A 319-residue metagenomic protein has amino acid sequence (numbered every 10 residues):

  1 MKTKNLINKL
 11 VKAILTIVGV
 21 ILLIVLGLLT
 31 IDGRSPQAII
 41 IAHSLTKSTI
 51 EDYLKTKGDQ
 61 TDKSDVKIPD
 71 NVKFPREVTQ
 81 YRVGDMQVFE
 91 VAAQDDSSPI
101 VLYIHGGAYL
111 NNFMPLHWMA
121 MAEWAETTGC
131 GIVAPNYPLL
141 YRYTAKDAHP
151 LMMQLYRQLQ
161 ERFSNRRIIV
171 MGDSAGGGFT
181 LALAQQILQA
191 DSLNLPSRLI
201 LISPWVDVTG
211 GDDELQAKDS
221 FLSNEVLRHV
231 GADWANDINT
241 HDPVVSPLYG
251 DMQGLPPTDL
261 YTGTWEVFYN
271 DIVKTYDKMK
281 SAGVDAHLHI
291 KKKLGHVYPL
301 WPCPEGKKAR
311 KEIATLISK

Functional and structural regions predicted by a protein language model:
M1-V66: N-terminal targeting or regulatory segments adjacent to alpha/beta-hydrolase or S9 domains
G27, I40-K55, T61, F74 (+1 more regions): Alpha/beta-hydrolase superfamily serine-hydrolase fold, recognizing
K67-K73: Short, conserved catalytic or adaptor-binding loops enriched in Gly and charged residues
